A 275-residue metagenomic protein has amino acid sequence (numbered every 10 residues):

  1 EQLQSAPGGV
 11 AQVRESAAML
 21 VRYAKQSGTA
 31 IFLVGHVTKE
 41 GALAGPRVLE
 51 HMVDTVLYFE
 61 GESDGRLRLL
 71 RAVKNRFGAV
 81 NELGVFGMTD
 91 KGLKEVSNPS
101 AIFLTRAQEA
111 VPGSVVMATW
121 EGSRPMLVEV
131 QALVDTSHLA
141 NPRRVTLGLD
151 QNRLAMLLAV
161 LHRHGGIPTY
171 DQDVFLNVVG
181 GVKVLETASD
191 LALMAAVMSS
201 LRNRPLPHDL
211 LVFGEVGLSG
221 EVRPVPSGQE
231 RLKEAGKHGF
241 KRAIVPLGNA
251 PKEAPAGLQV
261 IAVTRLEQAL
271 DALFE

Functional and structural regions predicted by a protein language model:
E1-E275: Peripheral, non-AAA+ core regions of ATP-driven protein-machinery
